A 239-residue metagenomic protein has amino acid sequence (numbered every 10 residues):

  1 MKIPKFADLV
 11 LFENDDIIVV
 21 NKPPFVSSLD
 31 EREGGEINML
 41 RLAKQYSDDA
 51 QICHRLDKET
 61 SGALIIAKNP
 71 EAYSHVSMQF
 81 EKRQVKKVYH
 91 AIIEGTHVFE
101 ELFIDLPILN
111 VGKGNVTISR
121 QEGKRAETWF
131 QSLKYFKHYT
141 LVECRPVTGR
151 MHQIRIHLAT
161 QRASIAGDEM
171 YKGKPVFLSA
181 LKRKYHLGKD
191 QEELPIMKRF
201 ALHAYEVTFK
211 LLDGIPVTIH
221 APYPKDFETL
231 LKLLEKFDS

Functional and structural regions predicted by a protein language model:
M1-E127, K134-K137, L158, P216 (+1 more regions): RNA pseudouridine synthases
E36-M39, K137-V207, F227: Pseudouridine synthase
H54, T128-Q131, A166, Y205: A short, local hydrophobic-aromatic micro-motif
I65, V142-C144, F209, I219: Short beta-strand motif preference
T148, F209-P216: Short acidic, glycine-rich loop/turn motifs
Q153, T218-H220: A sequence-level detector of short linear motifs
P175, K236-S239: Short, solvent-exposed cationic patches
